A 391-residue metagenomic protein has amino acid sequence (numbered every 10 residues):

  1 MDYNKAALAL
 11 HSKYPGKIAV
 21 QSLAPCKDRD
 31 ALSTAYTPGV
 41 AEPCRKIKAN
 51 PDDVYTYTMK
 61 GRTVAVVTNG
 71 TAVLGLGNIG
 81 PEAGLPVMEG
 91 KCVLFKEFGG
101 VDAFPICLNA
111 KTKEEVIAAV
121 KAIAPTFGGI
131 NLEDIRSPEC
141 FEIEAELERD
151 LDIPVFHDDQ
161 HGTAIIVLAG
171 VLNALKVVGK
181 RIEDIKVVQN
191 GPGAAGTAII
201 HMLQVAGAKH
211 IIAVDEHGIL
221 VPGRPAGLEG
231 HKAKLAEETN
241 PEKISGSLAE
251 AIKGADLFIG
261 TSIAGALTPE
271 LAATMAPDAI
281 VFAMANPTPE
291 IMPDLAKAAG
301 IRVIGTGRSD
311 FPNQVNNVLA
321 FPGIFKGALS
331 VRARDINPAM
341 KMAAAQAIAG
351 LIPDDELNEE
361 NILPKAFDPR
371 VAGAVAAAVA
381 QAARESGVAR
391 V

Functional and structural regions predicted by a protein language model:
M1-V155, A376, Q381-A382, S386-R390: N-terminal ligand-binding/catalytic initiation module
S12, Y55-K60, K96-E97, A122-A124 (+8 more regions): Solvent-exposed alpha-helices and their adjacent loops that cap or buttress functional pockets in soluble metabolic
L74, I79-G99, H157, H161 (+2 more regions): Glycine-rich phosphate/diphosphate-binding loop of Rossmann-like nucleotide-binding domains
P105, N131-D134, V155-D158, Q189 (+5 more regions): General beta-strand structural signal in soluble alpha/beta enzymes
D150-A164, V281-N286: Short, acidic/small-residue loops that bind anionic groups at enzyme active sites
D158-D159, A283-V391: Adenosine-phosphate binding glycine-rich loop
K232-R302, S309-D310: Rossmann-like adenosine-cofactor binding region
